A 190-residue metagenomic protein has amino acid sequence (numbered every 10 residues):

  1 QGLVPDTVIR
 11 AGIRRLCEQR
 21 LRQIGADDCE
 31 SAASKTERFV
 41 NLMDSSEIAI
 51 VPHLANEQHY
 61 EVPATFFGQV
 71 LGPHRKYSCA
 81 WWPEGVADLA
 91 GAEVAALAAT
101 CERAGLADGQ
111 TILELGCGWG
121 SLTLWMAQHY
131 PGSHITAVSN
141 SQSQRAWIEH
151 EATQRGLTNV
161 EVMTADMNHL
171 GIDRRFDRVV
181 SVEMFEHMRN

Functional and structural regions predicted by a protein language model:
R20-R103, A107: Conserved Class I S-adenosyl-L-methionine-dependent methyltransferase catalytic core
G109-G118: Conserved class I S-adenosyl-L-methionine
W119-P131: Conserved SAM-binding loop of SAM-dependent methyltransferases across substrates and taxa, primarily the Class I
H134-S139: Conserved SAM-binding motif I beta-strand of class I
I148-E149: Conserved SAM-binding loop
R155-M167: Conserved SAM-binding strand-loop segment of SAM-dependent methyltransferases
H169-V179: A short acidic, Gly/Pro-enriched loop at the edge of an enzyme's catalytic core that lines a small-molecule cofactor
M188-N190: A short, conserved alpha-helix within the catalytic core of class I
